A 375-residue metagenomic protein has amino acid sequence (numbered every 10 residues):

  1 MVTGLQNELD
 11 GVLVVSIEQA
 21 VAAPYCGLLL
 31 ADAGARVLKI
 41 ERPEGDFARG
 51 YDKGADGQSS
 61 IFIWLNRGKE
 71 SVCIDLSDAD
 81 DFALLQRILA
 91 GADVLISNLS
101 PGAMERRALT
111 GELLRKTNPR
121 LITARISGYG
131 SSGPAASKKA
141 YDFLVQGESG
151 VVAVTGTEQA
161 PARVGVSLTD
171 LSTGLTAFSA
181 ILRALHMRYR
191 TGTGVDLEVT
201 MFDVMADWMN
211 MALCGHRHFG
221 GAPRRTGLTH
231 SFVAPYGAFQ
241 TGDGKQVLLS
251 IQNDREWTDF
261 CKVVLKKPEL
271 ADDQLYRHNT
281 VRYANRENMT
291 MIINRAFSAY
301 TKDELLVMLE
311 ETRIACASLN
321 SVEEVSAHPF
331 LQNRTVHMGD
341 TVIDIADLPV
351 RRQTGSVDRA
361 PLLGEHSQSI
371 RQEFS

Functional and structural regions predicted by a protein language model:
M1-R190, L362, H366-S375: N-terminal helix-loop segment corresponding to the beta1-alpha1 unit of nucleotide/adenylate-binding folds
V2, T335-S375: Flexible, small-/acidic-enriched active-site or ligand-binding loops
F62, T226-S231, G237-A238, L249 (+3 more regions): Short Gly/Pro-enriched turn/cap motifs at secondary-structure boundaries
S131, E158-V166, Y189-M205, R224-S231: Conserved Rossmann-fold dehydrogenase catalytic segment
P161-L171, D196, T226-H230, A234-Y236 (+3 more regions): A short glycine-threonine-serine/GTX helix/turn-capping micro-motif
G174-G194, D207, M211-R217, C261-K266 (+1 more regions): Oxidoreductase and adenylate-handling cofactor-binding alpha/beta cores
P235-T312, C316: Aromatic-enriched alpha-helical interface/lid elements that frame and gate functional surfaces
E310-L331: Conserved PLP cofactor-binding pocket of PLP-dependent enzymes
